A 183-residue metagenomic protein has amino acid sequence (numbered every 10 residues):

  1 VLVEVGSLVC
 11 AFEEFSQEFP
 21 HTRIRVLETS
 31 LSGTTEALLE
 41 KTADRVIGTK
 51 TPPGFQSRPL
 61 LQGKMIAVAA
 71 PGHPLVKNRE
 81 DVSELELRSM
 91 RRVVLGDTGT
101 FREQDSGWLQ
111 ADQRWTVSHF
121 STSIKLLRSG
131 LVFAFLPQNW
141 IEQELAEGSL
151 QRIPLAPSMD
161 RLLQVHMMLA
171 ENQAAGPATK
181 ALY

Functional and structural regions predicted by a protein language model:
V1, S30, W115, A156-P157 (+1 more regions): Structured beta->alpha junctions
V1-P53: Central regulatory/effector-binding core of bacterial HTH transcription factors
L27-T29, G48-K50, L95, I153-L155 (+1 more regions): Conserved beta-strand termini and adjacent loop/short-helix elements that scaffold enzyme active sites in alpha/beta
P52-P53, S57-L131, L136-R161: C-terminal regulatory
L155-Y183: A late-sequence structural motif
